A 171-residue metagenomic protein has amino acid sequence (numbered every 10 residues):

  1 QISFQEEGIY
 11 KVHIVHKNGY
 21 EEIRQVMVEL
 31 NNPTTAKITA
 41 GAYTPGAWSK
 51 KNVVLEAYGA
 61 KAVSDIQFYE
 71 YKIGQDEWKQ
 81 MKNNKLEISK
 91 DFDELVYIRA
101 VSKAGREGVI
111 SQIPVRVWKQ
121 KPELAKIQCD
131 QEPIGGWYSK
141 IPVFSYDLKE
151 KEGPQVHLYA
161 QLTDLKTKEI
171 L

Functional and structural regions predicted by a protein language model:
Q1-L171: Low-complexity, disordered linker/stalk regions enriched in Pro/Thr/Ser/Gly
